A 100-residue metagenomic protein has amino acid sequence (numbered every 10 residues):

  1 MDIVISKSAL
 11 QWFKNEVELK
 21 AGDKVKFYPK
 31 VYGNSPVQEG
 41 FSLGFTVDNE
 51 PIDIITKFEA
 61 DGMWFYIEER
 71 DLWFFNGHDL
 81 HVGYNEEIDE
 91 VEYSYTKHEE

Functional and structural regions predicted by a protein language model:
M1-D23: Long, hydrophobic N-terminal alpha-helical segment
M1-I3, E39, W73: Flexible, active-site-adjacent loop/turn segments at secondary-structure boundaries
I3, V25-F27, V82: Generic recognition of well-ordered secondary-structure surfaces with a strong bias for beta-strand segments
S6, S35, E39, H78 (+1 more regions): Generic detection of intrinsically disordered/low-complexity segments and helix-coil linkers/edges
E18, N34-P36, W73, Y84: Sterically constrained small-residue positions within well-ordered secondary structures of folded domains
A21-E59, M63: Short, structured protein-protein interaction patches enriched in aromatics and acidic/basic residues, typified by
D48-E100: Acidic and generally charged, gly/proline-rich low-complexity regions
